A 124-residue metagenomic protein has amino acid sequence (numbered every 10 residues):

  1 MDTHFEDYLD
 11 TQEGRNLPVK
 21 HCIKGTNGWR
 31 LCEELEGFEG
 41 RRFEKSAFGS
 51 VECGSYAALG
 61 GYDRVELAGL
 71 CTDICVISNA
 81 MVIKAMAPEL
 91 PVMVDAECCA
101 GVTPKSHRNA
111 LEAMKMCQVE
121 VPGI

Functional and structural regions predicted by a protein language model:
M1-D7: Von Willebrand factor
D7, T11-I124: Active-site-adjacent betaalpha module
